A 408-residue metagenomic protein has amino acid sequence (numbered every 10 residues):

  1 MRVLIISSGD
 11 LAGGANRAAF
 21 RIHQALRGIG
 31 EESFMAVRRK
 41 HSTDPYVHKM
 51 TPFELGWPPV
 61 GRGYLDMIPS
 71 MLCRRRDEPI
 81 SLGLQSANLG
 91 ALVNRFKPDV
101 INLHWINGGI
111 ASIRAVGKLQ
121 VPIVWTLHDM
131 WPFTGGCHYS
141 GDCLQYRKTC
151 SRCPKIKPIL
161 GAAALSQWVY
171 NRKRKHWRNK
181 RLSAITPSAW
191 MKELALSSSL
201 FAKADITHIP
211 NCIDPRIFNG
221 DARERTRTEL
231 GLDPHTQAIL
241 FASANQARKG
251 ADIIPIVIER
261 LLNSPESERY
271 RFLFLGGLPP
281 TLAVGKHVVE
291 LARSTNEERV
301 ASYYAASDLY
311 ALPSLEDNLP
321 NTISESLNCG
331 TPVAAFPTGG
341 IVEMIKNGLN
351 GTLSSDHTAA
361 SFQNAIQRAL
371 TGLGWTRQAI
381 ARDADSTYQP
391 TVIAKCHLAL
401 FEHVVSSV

Functional and structural regions predicted by a protein language model:
W190, C212: Carbohydrate-associated surface elements
L232-K249, P255-I258: Conserved donor-binding/catalytic core segment of Leloir-type glycosyltransferases
G276-E298: Nucleotide-activated donor-binding/catalytic signature segment of Leloir-type glycosyltransferases, i.e., the conserved
R293, N347-G348, T352-A359, Q367-G374: Conserved acidic donor-binding segment of nucleotide-sugar-dependent glycosyltransferases
S302-S307: Short alpha-helical donor nucleotide-sugar binding micro-motif in glycosyltransferases
L315: Aromatic "clamp/platform" in nucleotide-sugar-dependent glycosyltransferases that forms part of the donor/acceptor
P332-A335: Short hydrophobic beta-strand element within catalytic cores of glycosyltransferases and related nucleotide-activated
G374-T387, C396-A399: A short, well-ordered alpha-helix in the C-terminal region of glycosyltransferases
